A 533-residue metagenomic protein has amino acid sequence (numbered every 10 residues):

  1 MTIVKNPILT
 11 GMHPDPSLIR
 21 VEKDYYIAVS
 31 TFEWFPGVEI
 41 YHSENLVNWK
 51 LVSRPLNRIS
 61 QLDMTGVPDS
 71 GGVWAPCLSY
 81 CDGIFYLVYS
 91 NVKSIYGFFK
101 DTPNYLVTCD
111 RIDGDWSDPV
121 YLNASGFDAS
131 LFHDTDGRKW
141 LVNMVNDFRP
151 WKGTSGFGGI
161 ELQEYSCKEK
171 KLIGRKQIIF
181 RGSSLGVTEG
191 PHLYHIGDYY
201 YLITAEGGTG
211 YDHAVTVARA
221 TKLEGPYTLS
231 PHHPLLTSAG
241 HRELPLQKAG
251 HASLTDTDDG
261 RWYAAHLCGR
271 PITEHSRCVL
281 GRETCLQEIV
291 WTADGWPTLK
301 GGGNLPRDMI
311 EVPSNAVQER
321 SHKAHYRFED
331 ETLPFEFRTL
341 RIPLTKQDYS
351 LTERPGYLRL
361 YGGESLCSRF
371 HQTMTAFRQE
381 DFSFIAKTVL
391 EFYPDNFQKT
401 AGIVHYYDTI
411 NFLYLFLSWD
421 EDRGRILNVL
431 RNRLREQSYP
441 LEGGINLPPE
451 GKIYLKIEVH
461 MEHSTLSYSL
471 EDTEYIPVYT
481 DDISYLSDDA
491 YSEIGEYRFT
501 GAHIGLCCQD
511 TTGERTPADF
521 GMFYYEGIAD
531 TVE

Functional and structural regions predicted by a protein language model:
M1-E533: Carbohydrate-active catalytic/glycan-binding domains of CAZyme proteins, especially the secreted or lumenal ectodomains
